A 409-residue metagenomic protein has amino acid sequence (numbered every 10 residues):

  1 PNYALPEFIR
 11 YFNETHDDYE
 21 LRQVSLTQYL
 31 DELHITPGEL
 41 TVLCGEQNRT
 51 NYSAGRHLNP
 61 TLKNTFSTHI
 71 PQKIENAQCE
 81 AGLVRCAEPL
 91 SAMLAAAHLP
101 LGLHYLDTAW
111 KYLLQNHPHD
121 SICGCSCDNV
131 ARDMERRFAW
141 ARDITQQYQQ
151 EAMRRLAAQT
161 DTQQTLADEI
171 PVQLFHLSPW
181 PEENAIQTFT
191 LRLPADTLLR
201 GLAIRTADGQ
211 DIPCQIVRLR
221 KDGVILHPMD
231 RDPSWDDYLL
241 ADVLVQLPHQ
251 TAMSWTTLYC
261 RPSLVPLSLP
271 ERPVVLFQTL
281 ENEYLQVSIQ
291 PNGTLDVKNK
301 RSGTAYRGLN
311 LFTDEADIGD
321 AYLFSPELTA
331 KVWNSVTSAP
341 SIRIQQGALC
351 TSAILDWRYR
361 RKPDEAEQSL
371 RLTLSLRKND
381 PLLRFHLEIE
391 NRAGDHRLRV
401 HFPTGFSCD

Functional and structural regions predicted by a protein language model:
P1-P171, A207-I216, P248-Q250, T256 (+1 more regions): Catalytic-domain carbohydrate-binding cleft regions of carbohydrate-active enzymes
Q147-F189, L269-N282, Q286-V287: Surface beta-strand/loop "capping" patches
L177-W180, P194-D196, Q290-N292, K300 (+1 more regions): Short solvent-exposed strand-capping/beta-turn motif centered on an Asx-Ser/Thr pair
S178-L202, R397-G405: Surface-exposed beta-strand/loop patches in extracellular or lumenal glycoproteins
D222-V224, F277, E281-R360, L370 (+1 more regions): Acidic-aromatic substrate-binding/catalytic surfaces of carbohydrate-active enzymes
D237, A241-P262: C-terminal beta-strand-rich structural cap/linker in extracellular carbohydrate-active enzymes
L264-E283, R399-D409: Glycine/proline-rich low-complexity spacer/linker segments in large multi-domain proteins
